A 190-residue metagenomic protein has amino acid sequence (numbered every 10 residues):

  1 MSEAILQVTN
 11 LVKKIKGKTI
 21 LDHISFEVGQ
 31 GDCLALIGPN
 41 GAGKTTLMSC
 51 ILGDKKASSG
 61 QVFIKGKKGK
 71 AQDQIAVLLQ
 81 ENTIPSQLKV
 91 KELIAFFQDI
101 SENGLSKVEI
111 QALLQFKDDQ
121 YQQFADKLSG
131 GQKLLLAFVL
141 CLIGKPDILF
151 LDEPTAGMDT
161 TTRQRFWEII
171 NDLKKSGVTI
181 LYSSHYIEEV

Functional and structural regions predicted by a protein language model:
I37-P39: The feature captures the beta-strand-to-loop junction immediately N-terminal to the Walker
G53, S59-D73: Conserved ABC transporter NBD signature motif
F124-L128: Conserved ABC ATPase signature
F138: Hydrophobic anchor residue at the start of the ABC signature
L149-E153: Catalytic Walker B motif of ABC-type/P-loop ATPase nucleotide-binding domains
V178-H185: Conserved H-loop
